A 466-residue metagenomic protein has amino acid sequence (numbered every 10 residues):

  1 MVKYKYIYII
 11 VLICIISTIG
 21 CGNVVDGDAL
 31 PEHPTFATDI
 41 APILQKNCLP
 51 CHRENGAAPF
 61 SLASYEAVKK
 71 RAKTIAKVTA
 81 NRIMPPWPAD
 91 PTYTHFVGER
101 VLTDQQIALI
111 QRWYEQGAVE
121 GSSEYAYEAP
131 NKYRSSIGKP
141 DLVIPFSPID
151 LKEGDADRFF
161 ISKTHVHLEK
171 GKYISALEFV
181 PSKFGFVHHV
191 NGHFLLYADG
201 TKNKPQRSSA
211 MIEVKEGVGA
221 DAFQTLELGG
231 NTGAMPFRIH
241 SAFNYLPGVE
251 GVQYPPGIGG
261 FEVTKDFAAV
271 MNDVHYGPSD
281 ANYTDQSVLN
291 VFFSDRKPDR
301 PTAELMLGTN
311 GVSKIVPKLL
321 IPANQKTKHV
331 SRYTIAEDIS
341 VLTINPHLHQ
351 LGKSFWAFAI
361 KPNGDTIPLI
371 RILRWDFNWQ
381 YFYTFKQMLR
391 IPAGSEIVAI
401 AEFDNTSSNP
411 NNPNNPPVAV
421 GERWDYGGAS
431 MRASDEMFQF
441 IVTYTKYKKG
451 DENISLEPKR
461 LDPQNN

Functional and structural regions predicted by a protein language model:
M1, I40, I344: Conserved S/T- and glycine-rich ATP-binding loop of Class I adenylate-forming
M1-V2, E32: Short, Lys/Arg-rich N-terminal segment immediately upstream of the first membrane anchor
V2-Y8: Bacterial N-terminal signal peptides that target proteins for export
K3, S17-G20: Intrinsically disordered, low-complexity serine/threonine-rich segments
I9-T18: Bacterial N-terminal signal peptides
C21-T164, N272-D273: Aromatic- and Gly/Pro-enriched helix-to-coil junctions and flexible linker segments
F60, M84-W87, P91-F96, Y125-S340 (+1 more regions): Beta-strand-centric surfaces of beta-sandwich/beta-rich domains
